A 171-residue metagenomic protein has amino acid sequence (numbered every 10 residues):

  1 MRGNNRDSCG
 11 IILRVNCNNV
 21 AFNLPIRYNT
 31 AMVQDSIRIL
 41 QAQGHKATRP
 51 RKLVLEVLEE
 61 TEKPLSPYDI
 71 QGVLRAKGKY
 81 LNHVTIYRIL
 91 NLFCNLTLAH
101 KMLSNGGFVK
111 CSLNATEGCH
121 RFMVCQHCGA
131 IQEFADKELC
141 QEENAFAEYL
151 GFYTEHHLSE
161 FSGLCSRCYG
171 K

Functional and structural regions predicted by a protein language model:
R2-V33: Short, intrinsically disordered or compositionally biased N-terminal tails of bacterial proteins
A31-G44: Short, Lys/Arg-enriched N-terminal segment that forms or immediately precedes the first helix of a structured domain
A47, E60-S66: Short capping segments at the starts of secondary-structure elements
K52-V57: Pre-recognition alpha-helix immediately N-terminal to the DNA-recognition helix within helix-turn-helix or winged-helix
D69-R75, I86: A short acidic, leucine-rich amphipathic alpha-helix
I86-L96: Basic amphipathic alpha-helical segments that dock to polyanions
N95-K171: Non-DNA-binding regulatory cores of transcription-related proteins, predominantly C-terminal effector-binding
